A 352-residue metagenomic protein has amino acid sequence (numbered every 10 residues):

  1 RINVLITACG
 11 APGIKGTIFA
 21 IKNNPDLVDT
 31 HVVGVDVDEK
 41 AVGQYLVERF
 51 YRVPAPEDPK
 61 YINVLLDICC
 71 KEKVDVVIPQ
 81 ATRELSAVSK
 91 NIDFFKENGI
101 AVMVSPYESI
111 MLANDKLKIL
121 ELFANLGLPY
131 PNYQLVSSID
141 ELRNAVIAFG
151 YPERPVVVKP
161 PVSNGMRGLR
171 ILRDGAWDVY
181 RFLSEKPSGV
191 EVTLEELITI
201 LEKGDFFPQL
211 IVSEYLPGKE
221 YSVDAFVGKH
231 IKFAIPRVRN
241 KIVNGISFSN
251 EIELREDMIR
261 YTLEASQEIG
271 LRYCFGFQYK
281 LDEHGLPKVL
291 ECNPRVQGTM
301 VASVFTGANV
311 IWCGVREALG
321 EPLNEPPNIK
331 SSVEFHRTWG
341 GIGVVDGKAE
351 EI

Functional and structural regions predicted by a protein language model:
R1-L5, P155, I211: Residues that mark the start of a beta-strand
R1-V104: ATP-binding N-terminal substructure of ATP-dependent carboxylate-amine bond-forming enzymes
I2, A8, E72, K241-N244 (+1 more regions): ATP-dependent carboxylate activation and anion-phosphoryl transfer catalytic cores that bind Mg-ATP to form
I110-Q209: Active-site nucleotide/adenylate-binding loops and adjacent lid/helix of ATP-dependent enzymes
V162-S163, Y215-K219, G270-R272: A short catalytic or substrate-binding loop motif that flags glycine-/basic-rich loops and adjacent residues that bind
L183-G245, I252-L263, K280-K288: Phosphate-binding site of ATP-dependent enzymes
